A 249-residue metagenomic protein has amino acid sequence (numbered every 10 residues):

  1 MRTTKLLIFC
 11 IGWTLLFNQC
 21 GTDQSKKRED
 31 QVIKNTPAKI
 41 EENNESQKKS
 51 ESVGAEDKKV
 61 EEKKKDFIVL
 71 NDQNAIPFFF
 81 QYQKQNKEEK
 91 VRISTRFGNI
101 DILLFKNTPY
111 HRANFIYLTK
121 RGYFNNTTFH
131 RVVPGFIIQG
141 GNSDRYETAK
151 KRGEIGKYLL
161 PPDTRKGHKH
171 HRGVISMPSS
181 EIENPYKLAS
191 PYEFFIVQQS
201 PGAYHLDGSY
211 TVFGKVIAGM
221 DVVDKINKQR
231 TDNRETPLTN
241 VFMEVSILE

Functional and structural regions predicted by a protein language model:
M1-N18: Sec-dependent bacterial lipoprotein signal peptides
C20-E249: Cyclophilin-like peptidyl-prolyl cis-trans isomerases
